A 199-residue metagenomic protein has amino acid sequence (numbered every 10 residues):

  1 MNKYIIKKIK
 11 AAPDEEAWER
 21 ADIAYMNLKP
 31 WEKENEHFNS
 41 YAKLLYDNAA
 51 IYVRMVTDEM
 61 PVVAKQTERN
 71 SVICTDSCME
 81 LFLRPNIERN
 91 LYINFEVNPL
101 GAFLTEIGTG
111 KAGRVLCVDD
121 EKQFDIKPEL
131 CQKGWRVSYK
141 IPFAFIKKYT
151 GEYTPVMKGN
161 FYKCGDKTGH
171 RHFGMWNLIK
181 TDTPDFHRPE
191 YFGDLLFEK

Functional and structural regions predicted by a protein language model:
M1-K199: Structural preference for beta-rich elements and adjacent junctions enriched in aromatics
